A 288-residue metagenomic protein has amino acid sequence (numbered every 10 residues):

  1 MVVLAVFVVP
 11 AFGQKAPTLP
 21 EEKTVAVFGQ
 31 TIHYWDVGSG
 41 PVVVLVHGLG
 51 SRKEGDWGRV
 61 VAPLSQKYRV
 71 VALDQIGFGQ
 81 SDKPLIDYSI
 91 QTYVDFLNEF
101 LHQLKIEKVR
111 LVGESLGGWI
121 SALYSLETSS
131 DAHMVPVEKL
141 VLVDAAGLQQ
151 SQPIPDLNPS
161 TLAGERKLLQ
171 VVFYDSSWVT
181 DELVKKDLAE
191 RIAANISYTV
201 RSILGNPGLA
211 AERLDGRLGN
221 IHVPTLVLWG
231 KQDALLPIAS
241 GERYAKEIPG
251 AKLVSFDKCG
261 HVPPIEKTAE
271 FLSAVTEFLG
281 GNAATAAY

Functional and structural regions predicted by a protein language model:
M1-V44, Q66-Y68, I106-E107, L279-Y288: Alpha/beta-hydrolase fold catalytic core
Q30, D36-Q80: Conserved HGGG/HGGXW glycine-rich cap/lid loop of the alpha/beta-hydrolase fold
T92-V109: Conserved acidic catalytic loop of the alpha/beta-hydrolase fold
W119-L126, M134-K167: Flexible "cap/lid" loop of the alpha/beta hydrolase fold
D156-H222: Conserved alpha/beta-hydrolase catalytic His-Asp/Glu region
I221, V227-W229: Short beta-strand/loop motif that positions the catalytic acidic residue of the alpha/beta-hydrolase fold
Q232-L236: Acidic catalytic loop of the alpha/beta-hydrolase fold
A251-Y288: Catalytic active-site module of serine/aspartate enzymes centered on a nucleophile-bearing elbow/loop
